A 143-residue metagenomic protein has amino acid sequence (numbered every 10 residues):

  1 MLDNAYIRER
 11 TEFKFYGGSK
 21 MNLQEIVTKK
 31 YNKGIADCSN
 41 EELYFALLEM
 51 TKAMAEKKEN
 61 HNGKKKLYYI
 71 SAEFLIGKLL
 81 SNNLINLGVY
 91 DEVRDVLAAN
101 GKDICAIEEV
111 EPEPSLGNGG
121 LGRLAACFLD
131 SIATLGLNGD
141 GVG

Functional and structural regions predicted by a protein language model:
D3-K20: Short, Lys/Arg-enriched N-terminal segments with co-localized hydrophobic residues within the first ~10-30 amino acids
F15-G143: A conserved ligand/cofactor-binding region detector
